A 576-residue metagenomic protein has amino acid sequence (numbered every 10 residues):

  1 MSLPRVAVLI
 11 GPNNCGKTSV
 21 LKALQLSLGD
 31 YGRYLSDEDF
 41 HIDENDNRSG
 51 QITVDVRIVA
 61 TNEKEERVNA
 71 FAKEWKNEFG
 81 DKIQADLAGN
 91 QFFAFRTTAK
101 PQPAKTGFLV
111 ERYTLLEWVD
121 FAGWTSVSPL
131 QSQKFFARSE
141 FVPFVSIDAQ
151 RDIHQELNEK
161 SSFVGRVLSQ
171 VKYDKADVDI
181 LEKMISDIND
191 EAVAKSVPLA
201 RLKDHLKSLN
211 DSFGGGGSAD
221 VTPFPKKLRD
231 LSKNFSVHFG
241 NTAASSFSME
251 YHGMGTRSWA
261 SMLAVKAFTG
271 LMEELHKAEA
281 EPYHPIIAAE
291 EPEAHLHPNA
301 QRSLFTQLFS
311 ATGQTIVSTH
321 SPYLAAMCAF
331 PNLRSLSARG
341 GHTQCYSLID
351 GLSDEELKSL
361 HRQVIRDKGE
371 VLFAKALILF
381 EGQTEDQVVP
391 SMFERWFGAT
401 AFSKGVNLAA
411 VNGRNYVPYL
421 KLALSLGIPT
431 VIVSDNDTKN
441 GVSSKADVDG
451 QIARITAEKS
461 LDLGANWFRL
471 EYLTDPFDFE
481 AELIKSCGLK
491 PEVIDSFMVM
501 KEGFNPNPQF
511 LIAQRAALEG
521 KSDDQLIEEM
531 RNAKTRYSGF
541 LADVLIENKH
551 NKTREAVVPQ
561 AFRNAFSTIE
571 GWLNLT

Functional and structural regions predicted by a protein language model:
M1-G29, G240-D367, E555, R563 (+2 more regions): Switch/communication elements of ASCE P-loop NTPase nucleotide-binding domains
M1-N13, L21-N62: Extreme N-terminal "head/tail" segments of very large remodeling/mechanoenzyme assemblies
P12, N45-S49, D86-N90, A137-E140 (+8 more regions): Conserved catalytic network of the ASCE P-loop NTPase/AAA+ motor domain
G32-R48, N62-K183, S246, S443-L463 (+1 more regions): Glycine-rich phosphate-binding loops of NTPases
S49-V54, Q91-F93, E140-F144, G313 (+5 more regions): Short glycine-/polar-rich loops that comprise or flank the Walker A/P-loop and associated switch/sensor motifs
V145, I287-A289, I378: Hydrophobic positions in the central parallel beta-sheet of the AAA+
I153-A289: Extended helical coiled-coil dimerization/tether regions that scaffold and oligomerize large DNA-maintenance assemblies
R366-L379, Q383-T576: Acidic, Mg2+-coordinating catalytic modules of nucleic-acid enzymes
